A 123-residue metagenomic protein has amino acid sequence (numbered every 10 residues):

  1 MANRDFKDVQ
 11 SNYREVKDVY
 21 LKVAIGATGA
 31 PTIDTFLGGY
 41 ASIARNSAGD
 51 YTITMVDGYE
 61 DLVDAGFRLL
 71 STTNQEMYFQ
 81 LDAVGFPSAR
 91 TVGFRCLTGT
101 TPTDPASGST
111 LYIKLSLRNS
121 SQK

Functional and structural regions predicted by a protein language model:
M1-G58, A89, T98-K123: Extracellular receptor-binding modules and their adjoining Ser/Thr/Gly/Asp/Asn-rich linkers
E60-P87: Terminal beta-strand-rich extracellular "head" domains that mediate receptor/glycan or other ligand binding
E76, V92-G93: Short Gly/Ser/Thr-biased coil->beta-strand turn/linker motifs that build repetitive extracellular beta-solenoid/fiber
